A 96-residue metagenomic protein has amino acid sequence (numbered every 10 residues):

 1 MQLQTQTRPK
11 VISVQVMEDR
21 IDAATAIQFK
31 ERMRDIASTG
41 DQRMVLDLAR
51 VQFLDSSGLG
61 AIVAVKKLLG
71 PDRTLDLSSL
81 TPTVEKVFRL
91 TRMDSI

Functional and structural regions predicted by a protein language model:
M1-Q15: Short beta-strand/loop segment at the start of cytosolic alpha/beta domains
R20-I96: Amphipathic alpha-helical interaction surfaces in cytosolic regulatory modules
